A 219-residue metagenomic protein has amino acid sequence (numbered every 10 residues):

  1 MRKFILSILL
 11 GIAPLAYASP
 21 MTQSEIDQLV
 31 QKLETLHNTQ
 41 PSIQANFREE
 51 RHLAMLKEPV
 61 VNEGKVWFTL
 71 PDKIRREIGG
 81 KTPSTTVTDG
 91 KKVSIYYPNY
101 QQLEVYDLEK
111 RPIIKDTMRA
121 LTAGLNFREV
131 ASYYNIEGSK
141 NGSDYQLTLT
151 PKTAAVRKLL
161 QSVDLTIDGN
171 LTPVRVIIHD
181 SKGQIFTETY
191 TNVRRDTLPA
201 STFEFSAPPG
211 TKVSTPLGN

Functional and structural regions predicted by a protein language model:
M1-F4: Positively charged n-region of N-terminal signal peptides that target proteins for export
L9-A18: Hydrophobic h-region of N-terminal signal peptides that target proteins for export in Gram-negative bacteria
S19-S24, E34-N46, R51, K57-P59 (+4 more regions): Flexible, processing/modification-adjacent segments and terminal tails in exported/periplasmic/extracellular proteins
P41-E49, N62-V66, D72-R76: One face of beta-strands
L53, I78, Y97, D168 (+1 more regions): Acidic surface patches and DE-rich sequence motifs
K65-D116, F186-T187: An acidic-aromatic
E129-L217: Gly/Pro-enriched, hydrophobic low-complexity segments that function as extracytoplasmic propeptides/linkers
